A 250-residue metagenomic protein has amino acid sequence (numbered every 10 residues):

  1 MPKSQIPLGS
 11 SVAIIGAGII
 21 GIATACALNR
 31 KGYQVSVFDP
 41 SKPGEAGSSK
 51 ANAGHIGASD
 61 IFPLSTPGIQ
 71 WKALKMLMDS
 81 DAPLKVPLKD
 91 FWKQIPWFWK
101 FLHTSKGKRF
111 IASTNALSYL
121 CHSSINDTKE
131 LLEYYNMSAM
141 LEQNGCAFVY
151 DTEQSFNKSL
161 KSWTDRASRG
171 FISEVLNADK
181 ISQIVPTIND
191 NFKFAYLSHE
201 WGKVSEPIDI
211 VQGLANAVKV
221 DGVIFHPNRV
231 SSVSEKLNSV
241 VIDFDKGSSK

Functional and structural regions predicted by a protein language model:
P2-I15, G44-A58: Accessory recognition modules or surfaces
L8-S10, D245-K250: Core beta-strand elements of the Rossmann-like FAD/NAD(P) dinucleotide-binding domain in flavoenzyme oxidoreductases
S10-V37: N-terminal Rossmann-like FAD-binding beta1-loop-alpha1 element of flavoenzymes
R30-K50: Glycine-rich FAD pyrophosphate-binding loop
K31, R169, A217, D221: Conserved dinucleotide-binding and phosphotransfer motif residues
A51-S118, A139: Glycine-rich active-site loop/strand segments that organize a redox cofactor
P96-N216: Rossmann-like flavin
L176-K180, I184-V185, H226-V241: A conserved short coil-to-beta-strand element within the FAD-binding core of flavoproteins
